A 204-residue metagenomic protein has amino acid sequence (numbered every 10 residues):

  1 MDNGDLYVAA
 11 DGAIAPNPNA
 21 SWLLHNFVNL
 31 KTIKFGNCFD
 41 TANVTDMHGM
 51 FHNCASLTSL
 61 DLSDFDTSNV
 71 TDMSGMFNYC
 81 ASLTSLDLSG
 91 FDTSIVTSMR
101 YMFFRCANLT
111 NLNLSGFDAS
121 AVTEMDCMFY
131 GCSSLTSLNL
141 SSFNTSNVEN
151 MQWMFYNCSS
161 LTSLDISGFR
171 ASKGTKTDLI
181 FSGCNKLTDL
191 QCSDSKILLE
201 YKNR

Functional and structural regions predicted by a protein language model:
M1-R204: Negatively charged
